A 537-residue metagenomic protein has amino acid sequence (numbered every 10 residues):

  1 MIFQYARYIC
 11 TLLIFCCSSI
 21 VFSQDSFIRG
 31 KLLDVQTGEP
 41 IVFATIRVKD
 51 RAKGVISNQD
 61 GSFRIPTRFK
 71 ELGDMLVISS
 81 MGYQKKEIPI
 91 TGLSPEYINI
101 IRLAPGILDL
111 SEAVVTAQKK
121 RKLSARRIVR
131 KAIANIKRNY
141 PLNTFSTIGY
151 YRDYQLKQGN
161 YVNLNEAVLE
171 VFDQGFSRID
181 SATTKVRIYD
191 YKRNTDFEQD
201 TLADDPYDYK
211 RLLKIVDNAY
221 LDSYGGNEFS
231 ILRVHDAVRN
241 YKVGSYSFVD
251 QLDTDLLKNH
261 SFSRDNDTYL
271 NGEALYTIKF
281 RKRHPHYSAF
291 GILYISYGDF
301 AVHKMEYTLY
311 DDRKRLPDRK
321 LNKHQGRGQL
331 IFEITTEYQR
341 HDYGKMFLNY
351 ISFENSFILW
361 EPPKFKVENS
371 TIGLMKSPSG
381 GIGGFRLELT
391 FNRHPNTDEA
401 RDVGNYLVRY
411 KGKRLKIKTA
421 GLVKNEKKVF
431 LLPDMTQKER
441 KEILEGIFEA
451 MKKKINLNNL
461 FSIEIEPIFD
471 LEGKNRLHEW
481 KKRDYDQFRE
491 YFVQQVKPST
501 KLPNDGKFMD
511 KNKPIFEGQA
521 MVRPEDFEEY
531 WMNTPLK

Functional and structural regions predicted by a protein language model:
S19-F27, A104: Beta-strand-rich domain onsets/edges
Q24, K31-I41: Structural motif
I28-D34, G61-F63, I101: A short, amphipathic beta-strand motif
G38-V42, R64-G73: Short Pro-Gly-centered beta-turn/loop motif in secreted/extracellular proteins
V48-D50, M75-I88: A short, solvent-exposed loop/turn motif at the edges and junctions of modular extracellular/periplasmic domains
A52-S62: Short, acidic Ser/Thr/Gly-rich low-complexity loop/linker segments typical of extracellular and cell-surface proteins
E87, S94-H260, Y269-N271, N322-K537: Surface-exposed, low-complexity/disordered segments and acidic/polar micro-motifs at processing/linker regions
N135, R239-S296, A301-T308: Extended beta-strand-rich segments in extracellular/periplasmic secretory proteins, especially within noncatalytic
